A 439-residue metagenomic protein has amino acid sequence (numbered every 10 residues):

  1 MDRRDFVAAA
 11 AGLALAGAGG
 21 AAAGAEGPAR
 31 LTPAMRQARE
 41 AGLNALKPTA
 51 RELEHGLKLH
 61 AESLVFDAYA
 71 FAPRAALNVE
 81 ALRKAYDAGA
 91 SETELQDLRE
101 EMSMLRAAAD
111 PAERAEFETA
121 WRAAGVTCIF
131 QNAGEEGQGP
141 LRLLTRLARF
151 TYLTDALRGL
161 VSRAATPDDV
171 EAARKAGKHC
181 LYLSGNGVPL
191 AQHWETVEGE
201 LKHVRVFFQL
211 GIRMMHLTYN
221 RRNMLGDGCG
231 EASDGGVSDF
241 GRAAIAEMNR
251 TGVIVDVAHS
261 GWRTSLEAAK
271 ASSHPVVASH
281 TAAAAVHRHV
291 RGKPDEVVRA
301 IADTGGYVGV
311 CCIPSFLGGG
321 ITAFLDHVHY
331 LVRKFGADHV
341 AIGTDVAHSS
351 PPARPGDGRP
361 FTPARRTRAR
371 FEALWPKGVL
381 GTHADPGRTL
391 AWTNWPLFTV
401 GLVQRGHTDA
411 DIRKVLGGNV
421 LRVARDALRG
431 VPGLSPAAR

Functional and structural regions predicted by a protein language model:
D5-A16, A25-A232, R288-G305, G309-R439: N-terminal hydrophobic targeting/anchoring segments and the immediately downstream early-domain regions of hydrolases
E198, V206-G292: Divalent metal-binding pocket/active-site signature
